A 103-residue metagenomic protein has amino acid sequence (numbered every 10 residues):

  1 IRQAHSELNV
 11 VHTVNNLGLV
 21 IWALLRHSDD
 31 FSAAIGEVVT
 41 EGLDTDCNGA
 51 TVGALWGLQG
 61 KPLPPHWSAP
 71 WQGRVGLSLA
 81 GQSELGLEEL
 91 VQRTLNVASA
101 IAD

Functional and structural regions predicted by a protein language model:
I1-L25: A cyclin-like helical interaction fold
L19-A98: Catalytic phosphate/nucleotide-handling subdomain of diverse soluble enzymes
S99-D103: Catalytic cores of secreted or luminal carbohydrate-active enzymes
